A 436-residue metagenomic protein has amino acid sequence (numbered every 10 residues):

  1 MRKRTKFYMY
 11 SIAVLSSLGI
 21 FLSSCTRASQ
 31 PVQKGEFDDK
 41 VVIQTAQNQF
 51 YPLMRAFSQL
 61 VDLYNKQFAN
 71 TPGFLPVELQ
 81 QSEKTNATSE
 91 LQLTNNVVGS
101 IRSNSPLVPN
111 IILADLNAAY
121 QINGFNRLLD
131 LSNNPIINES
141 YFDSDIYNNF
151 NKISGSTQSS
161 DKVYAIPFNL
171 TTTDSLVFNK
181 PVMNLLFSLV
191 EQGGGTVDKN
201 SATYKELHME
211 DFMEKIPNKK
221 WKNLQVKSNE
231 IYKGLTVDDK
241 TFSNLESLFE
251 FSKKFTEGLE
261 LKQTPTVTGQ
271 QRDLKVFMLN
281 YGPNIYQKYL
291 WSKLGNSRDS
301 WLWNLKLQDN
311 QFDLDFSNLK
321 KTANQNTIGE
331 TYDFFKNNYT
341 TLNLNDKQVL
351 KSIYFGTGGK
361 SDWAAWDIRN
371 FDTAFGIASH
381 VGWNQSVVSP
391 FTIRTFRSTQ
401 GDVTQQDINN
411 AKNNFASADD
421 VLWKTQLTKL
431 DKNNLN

Functional and structural regions predicted by a protein language model:
M1-A13: Membrane-penetrating hydrophobic segments
V14-Q121, D198: Conserved N-terminal structural module of periplasmic/extracytoplasmic solute-binding proteins
D39-V41, G73-L75, S105-N110, K162-V163 (+3 more regions): Loop/turn elements at helix/coil->beta-strand transitions in domains of secreted/extracellular proteins
V42-T45, N110-A114, A165-F168, D174-F178 (+1 more regions): Structural recognition of the beta-strand scaffold that forms the well-ordered cores of secreted hydrolase catalytic
N86-D130, D143-I166, L176, T256-E260 (+2 more regions): Pocket-flanking alpha-helical
L116-E214, K412-D431: Hinge/lid segment of periplasmic solute-binding proteins
S156-N284, N296-K347: Helix-loop-helix "hinge/cap" segment bordering the ligand-binding cleft or interdomain interface
F249-S252, G282-N370, F375-I377, N384-P390 (+1 more regions): Glycine-centered hinge/linker elements that transmit conformational signals in sensory and ligand-binding systems
